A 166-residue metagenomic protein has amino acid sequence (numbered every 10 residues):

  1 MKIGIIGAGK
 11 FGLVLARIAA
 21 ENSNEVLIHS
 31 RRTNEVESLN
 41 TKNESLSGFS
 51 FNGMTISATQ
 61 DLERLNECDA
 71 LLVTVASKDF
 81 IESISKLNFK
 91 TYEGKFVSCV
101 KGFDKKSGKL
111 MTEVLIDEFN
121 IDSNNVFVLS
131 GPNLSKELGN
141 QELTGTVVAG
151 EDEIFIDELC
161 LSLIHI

Functional and structural regions predicted by a protein language model:
M1-F51, S57-Q60: NAD(P)+-binding Rossmann beta1-loop-alpha1 motif at the extreme N-terminus of oxidoreductases
V14, I18, S38, E82 (+4 more regions): Alpha-helical scaffold segments in soluble metabolic enzymes
I28, L72-V73, V148: Conserved SAM-binding loop
N43-G48, V114-L115, L143-V147: Short, hinge-like loop/turn segments at secondary-structure boundaries
N52, E63-N66, A70-Q141, I156: Rossmann-like NAD(P)(H) cofactor-binding subdomain of soluble oxidoreductases
L143-L161: Conserved anion/nucleotide-ligand pocket segment
I164-I166: Conserved small/polar residues in nucleotide/adenosyl-binding loops
